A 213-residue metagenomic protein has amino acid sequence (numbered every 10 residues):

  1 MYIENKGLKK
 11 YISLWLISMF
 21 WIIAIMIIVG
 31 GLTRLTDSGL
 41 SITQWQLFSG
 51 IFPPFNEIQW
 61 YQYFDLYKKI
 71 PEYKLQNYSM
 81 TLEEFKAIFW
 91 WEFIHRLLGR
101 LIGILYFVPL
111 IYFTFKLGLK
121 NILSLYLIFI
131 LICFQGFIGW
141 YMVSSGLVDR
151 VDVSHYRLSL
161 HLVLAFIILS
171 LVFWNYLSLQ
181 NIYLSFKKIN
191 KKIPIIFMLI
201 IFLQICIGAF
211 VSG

Functional and structural regions predicted by a protein language model:
M1, L110-G118, F173-Y183: Structural signal for the C-terminal ends of transmembrane alpha-helices and the immediately following loop
M1-L8: Short, Lys/Arg-rich, polar N-terminal cytosolic tail immediately upstream of the first transmembrane signal-anchor
Y11-I22, K120-F129, L184-L203: Interfacial segments of alpha-helical transmembrane regions
G31, L35, F202-G213: Transmembrane alpha-helix/helix-exit interface in multi-pass inner-membrane proteins
L66-Y106: Individual transmembrane alpha-helix segments
I102-V108, L162-L179: Hydrophobic cores of alpha-helical transmembrane segments in multi-pass inner/ER membrane proteins, independent
Y141-D149: Juxtamembrane "helix-exit" motif on the non-cytosolic side of transmembrane helices
R150-H161: Non-cytosolic membrane-interface motifs at loop->transmembrane helix junctions
